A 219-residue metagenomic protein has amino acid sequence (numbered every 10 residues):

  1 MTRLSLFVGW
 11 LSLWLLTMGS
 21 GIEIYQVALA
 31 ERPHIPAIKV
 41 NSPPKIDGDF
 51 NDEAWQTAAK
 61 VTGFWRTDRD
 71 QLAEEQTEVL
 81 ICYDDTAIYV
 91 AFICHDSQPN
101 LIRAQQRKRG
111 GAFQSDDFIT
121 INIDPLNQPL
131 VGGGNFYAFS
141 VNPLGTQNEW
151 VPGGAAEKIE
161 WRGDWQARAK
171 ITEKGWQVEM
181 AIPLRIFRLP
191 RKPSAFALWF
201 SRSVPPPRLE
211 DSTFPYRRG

Functional and structural regions predicted by a protein language model:
M1-L6: Positively charged n-region of N-terminal signal peptides that target proteins for export
V8-E23: Bacterial N-terminal signal peptides
G19-G219: Structural preference for beta-rich elements and adjacent junctions enriched in aromatics
